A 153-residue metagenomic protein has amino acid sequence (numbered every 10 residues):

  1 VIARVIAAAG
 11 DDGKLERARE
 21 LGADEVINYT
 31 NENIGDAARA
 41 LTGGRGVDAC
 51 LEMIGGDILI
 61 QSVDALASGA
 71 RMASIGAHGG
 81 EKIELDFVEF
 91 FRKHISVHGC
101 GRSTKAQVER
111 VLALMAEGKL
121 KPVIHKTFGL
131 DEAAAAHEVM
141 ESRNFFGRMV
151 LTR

Functional and structural regions predicted by a protein language model:
V1-Q61: Adenosine-nucleotide cofactor-binding segment
D12, M53-V123, R153: Glycine-rich phosphate-binding loop and adjacent beta-alpha segment of Rossmann(oid) nucleotide-cofactor-binding
E16, G35, F91, E109 (+1 more regions): Generic structural signal for individual residues within well-ordered alpha-helical segments across diverse proteins
R17, R71-S74, R148: Residue-level recognition of specific faces of alpha-helices
A23-I27, R45, E89-R92, L114-E117 (+1 more regions): Short, hinge-like loop/turn segments at secondary-structure boundaries
A37, L41, A65, L114 (+1 more regions): CheY-like receiver
G44, K119-K126, A135-R153: C-terminal capping/lid region of NAD(P)-dependent oxidoreductase domains
G129: A conserved short coil-to-beta-strand element within the FAD-binding core of flavoproteins
